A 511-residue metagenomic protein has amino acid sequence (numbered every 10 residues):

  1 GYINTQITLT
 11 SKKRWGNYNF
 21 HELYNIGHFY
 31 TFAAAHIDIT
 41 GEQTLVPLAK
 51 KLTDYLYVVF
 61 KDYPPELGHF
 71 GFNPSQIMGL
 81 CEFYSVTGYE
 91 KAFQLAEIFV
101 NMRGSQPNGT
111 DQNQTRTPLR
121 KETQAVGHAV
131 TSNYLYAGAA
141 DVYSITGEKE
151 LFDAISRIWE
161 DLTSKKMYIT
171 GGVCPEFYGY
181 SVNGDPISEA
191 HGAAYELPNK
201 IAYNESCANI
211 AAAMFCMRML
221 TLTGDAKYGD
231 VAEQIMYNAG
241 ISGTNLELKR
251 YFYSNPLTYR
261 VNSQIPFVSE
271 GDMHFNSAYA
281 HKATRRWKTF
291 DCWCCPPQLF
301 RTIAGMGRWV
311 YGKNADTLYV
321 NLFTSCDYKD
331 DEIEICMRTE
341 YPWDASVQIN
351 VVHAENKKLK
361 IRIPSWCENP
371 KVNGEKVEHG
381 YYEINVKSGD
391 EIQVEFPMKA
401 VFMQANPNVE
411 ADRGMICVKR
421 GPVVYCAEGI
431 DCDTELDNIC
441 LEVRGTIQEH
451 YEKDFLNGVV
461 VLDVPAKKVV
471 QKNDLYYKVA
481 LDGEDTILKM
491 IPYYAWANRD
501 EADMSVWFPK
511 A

Functional and structural regions predicted by a protein language model:
G1-T110: Extended ligand-binding groove/face enriched in aromatic
S11-N25, V58-N73, N108-K149, K165-N209 (+1 more regions): Solvent-exposed loop and edge beta-strand segments that line ligand/cofactor-binding and catalytic clefts
G27-E42, S75-Y89, Y134-K149, D161 (+3 more regions): Well-ordered alpha-helical scaffold segments within catalytic/enzyme domains
S144-K165, L197-L248, R260: Catalytic-core region of carbohydrate-active enzymes that cleave or remodel glycosidic bonds
I155, G229-N238, G243-D344, N350 (+1 more regions): C-terminal beta-rich recognition modules with glycine/proline-rich loops and embedded aromatic residues
V347, G380-I384, D390: Short strand-edge motifs at loop-to-beta-strand transitions and within beta-strands of extracellular beta-rich domains
Q348-N350, E355-S365: Surface-exposed beta-strand/loop patches in extracellular or lumenal glycoproteins
C367-N385, V401-N408: Solvent-exposed beta-strand/loop surfaces of large extracellular or lumenal domains
